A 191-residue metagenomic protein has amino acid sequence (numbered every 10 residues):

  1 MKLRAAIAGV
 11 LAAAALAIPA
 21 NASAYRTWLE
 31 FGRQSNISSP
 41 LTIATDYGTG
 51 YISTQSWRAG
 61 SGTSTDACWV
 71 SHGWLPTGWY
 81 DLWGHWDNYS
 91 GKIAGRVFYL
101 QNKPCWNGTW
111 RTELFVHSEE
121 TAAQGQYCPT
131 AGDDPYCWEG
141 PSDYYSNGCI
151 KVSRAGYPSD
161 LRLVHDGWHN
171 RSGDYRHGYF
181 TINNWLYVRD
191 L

Functional and structural regions predicted by a protein language model:
M1-A22: Secretory targeting and sorting signals
I7, I43, T112-L114: Extended hydrophobic/Leu-rich segments
A8-V10, A67, S142: Short, functionally important structural connectors and interaction interfaces within domains
S23-W28: Cleaved targeting-peptide boundary
R33-Y80: Glycine-rich catalytic cores of cysteine/serine-nucleophile enzymes that process amide/ester linkages in cell-envelope
G73-W74, W79, G84-L191: Exported/periplasmic cell-wall-interacting domains
